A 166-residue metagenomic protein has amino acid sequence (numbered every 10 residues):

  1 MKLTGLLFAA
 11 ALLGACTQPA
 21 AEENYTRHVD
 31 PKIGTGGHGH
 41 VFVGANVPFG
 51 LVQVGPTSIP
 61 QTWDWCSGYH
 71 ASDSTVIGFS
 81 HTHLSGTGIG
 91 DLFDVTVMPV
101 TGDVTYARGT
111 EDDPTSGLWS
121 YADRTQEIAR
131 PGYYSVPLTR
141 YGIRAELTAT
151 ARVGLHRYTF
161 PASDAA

Functional and structural regions predicted by a protein language model:
M1-A9: Sec-dependent signal peptide recognition, specifically the positively charged N-region followed immediately by
A20-A166: Accessory carbohydrate-recognition regions in carbohydrate-active enzymes
